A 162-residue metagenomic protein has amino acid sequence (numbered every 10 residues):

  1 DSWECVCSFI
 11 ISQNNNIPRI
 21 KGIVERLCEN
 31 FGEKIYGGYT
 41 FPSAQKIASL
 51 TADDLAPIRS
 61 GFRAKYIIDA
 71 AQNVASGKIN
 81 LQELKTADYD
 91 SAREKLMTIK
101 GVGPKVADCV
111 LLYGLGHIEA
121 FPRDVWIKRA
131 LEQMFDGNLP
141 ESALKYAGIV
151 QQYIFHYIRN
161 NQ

Functional and structural regions predicted by a protein language model:
D1-Q162: HhH-family (HhH-GPD) DNA N-glycosylase catalytic core used in base-excision repair
